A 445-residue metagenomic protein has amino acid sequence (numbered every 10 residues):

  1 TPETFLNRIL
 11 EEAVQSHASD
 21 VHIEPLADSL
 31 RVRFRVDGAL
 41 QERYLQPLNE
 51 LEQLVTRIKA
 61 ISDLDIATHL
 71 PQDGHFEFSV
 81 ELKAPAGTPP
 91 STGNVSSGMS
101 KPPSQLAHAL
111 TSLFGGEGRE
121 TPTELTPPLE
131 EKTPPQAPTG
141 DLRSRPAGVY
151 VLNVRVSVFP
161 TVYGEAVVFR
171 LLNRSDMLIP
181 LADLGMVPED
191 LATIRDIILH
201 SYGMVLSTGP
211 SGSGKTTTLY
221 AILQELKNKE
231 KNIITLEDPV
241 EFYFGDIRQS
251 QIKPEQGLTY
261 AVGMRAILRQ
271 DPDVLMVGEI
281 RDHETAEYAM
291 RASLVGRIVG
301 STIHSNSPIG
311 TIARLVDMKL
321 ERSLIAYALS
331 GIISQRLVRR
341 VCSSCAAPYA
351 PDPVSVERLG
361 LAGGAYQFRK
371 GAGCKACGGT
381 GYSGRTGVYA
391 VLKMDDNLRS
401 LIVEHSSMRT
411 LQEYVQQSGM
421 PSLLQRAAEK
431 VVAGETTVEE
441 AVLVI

Functional and structural regions predicted by a protein language model:
P2-E12, S16-S91, M99-G118, E124-E131 (+2 more regions): Short, flexible helix-loop junctions that flank or precede catalytic/ligand sites
